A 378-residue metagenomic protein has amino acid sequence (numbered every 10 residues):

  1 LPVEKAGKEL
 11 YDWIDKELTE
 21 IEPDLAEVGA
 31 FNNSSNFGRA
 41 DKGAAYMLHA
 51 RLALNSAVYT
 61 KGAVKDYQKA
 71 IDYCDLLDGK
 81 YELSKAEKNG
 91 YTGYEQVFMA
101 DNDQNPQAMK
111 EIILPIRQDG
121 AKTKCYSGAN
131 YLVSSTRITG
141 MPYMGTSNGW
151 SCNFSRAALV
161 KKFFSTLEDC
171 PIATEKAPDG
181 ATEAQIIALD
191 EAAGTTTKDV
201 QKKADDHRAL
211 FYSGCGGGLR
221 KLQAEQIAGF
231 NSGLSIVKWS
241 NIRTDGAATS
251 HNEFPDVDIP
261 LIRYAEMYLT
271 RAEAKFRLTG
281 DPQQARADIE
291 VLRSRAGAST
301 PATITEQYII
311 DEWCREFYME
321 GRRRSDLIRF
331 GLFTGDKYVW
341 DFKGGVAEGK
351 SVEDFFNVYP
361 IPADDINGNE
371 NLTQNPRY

Functional and structural regions predicted by a protein language model:
L1, E22-S35, E82-Y94: Glycine- and aromatic-rich loop/turn segments at beta-sheet edges
L1, G7-A26, N36-D78, L114 (+4 more regions): Extended, hydrophobic/aromatic-rich amphipathic alpha-helical segments that build helical scaffolds
G7-D15, N36, Y94-R156, H251-L261 (+3 more regions): Long, intrinsically disordered, low-complexity segments
L25, F31, L83, L114 (+3 more regions): Short clusters of hydrophobic/aromatic residues that line enzyme substrate/ligand-binding pockets
N36-G43, V64-D72, Q107-A108, D190 (+3 more regions): Glycine-rich, flexible loop segments associated with nucleotide phosphate handling
D41, I138-Y143, S147, S151-L167 (+3 more regions): Residue-level signal for threonine
K80-N89, T300-A302, M319-E320: Acidic/polar loop patches that form or flank catalytic/metal-binding clefts of enzymes that bind anionic ligands
S165-R263: Flexible, polar/acidic helix-loop-strand segments at domain edges
